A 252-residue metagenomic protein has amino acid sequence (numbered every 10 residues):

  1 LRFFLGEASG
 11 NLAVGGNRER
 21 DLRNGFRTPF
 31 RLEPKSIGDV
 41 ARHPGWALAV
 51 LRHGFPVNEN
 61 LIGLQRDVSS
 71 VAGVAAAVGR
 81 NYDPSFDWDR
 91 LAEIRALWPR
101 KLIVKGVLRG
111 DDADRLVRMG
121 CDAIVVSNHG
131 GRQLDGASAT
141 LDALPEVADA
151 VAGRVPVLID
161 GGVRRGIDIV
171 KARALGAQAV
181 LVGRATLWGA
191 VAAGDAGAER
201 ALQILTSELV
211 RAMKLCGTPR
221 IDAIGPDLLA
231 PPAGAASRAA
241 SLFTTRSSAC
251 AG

Functional and structural regions predicted by a protein language model:
L1-R118, G130-Q133: Active-site entrance/lid segments in N-terminal catalytic domains of soluble metabolic enzymes
G6-A8, L102-K105, V125-V126, V157-G161 (+1 more regions): Hydrophobic faces of well-ordered beta-strands that scaffold small-molecule active sites in alpha/beta enzyme cores
A8, I94, L116, I124 (+3 more regions): Conserved, mostly hydrophobic/aromatic
R23-R27, G120-A123, D142-L144, A198-R200: Short, hinge-like loop/turn segments at secondary-structure boundaries
L32-P34, P84-L102, D135-I159, I204-A212: Alpha-helix-loop-beta-strand connector modules within alpha/beta enzyme cores
N128-S138, L187-A190: Glycine-rich, proline-tolerant flexible connector loops at the mouths of alpha/beta enzymes
D142-I159, R164-G252: Alpha/beta catalytic cores of nucleotide-metabolism and tRNA/nucleoside-modifying enzymes
